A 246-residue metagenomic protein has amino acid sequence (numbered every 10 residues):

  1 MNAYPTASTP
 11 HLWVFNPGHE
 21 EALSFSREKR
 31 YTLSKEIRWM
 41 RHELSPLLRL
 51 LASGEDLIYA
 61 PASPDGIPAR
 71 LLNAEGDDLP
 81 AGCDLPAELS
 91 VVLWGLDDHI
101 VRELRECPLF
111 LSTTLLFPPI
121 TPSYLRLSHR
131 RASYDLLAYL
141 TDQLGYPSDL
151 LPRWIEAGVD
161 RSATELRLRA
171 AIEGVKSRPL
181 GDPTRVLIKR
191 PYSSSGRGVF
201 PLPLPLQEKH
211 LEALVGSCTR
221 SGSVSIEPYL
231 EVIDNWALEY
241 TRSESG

Functional and structural regions predicted by a protein language model:
N2-L51: N-terminal-proximal low-complexity accessory segments that begin disordered and transition into the first
H11-W13, L89-V91, V186-I188, V224: Generic beta-sheet signal
L23, R102-E103, S195-V199, D234-L238 (+1 more regions): Short helix/loop capping segments that flank catalytic or ligand/cofactor-binding pockets
I37-L47, L51, Y59-L180, S193-S194: Conserved N-proximal alpha/beta basic substrate-recognition cap immediately N-terminal to, or forming the N-lobe
S63, L96, P191-S193, L204-P205 (+2 more regions): An acidic- and aromatic-residue-enriched active-site/binding cleft used to recognize and process polar
W154, R185-L211, A237: Glycine-rich phosphate-binding loop of ATP-grasp-fold ATP-dependent ligases
P183-T184, K209-G246: Phosphate-binding site of ATP-dependent enzymes
